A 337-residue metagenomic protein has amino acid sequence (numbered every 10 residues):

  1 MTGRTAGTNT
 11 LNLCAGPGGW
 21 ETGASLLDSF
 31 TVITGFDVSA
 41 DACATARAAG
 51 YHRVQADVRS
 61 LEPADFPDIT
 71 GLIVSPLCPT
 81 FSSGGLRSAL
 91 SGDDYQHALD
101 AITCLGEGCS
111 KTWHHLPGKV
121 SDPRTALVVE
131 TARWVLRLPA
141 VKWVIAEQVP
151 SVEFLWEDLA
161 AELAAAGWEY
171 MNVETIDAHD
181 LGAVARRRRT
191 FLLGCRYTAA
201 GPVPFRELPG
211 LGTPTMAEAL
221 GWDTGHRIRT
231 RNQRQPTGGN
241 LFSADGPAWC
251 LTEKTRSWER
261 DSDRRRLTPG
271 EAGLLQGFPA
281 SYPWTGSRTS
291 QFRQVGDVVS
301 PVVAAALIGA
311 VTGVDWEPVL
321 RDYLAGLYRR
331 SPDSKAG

Functional and structural regions predicted by a protein language model:
T8, E218-G337: C-terminal target-recognition/interaction regions appended to catalytic cores
L13-G18: Class I SAM-dependent methyltransferase "Motif I" SAM/SAH-binding loop
T31-T34: Short beta-strand element of Class I
S39: Conserved SAM/SAH-binding beta-strand->alpha-helix loop
A46-R47: Conserved SAM-binding loop
Y51-V58: Conserved SAM-binding strand-loop segment of SAM-dependent methyltransferases
L61-G71, F81-R256: Class I S-adenosyl-L-methionine
P76-L77: Short glycine-/small-residue-rich Rossmann-like dinucleotide-binding loops
